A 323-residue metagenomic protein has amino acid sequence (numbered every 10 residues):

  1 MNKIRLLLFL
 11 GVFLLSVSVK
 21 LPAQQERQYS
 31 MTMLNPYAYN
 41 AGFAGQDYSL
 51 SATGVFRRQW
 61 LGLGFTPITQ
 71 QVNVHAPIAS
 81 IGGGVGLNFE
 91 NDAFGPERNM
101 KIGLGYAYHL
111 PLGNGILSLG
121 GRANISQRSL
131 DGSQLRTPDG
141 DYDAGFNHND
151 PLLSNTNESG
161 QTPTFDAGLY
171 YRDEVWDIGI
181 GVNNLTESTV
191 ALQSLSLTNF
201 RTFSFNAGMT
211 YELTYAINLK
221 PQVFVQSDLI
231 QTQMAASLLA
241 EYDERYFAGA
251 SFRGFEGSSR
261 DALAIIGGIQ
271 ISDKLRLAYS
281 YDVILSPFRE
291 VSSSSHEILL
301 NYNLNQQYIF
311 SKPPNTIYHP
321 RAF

Functional and structural regions predicted by a protein language model:
M1-L8: Bacterial N-terminal signal peptides that target proteins for export
F9-S16: Bacterial N-terminal signal peptides
S16-S18, I68: A generic alpha-helix surface/boundary motif
K20-P22: Signal peptide processing junction and immediate N-terminal pro/mature segment of secreted/exported proteins
Q24-F323: Subset of outer-membrane beta-barrel
